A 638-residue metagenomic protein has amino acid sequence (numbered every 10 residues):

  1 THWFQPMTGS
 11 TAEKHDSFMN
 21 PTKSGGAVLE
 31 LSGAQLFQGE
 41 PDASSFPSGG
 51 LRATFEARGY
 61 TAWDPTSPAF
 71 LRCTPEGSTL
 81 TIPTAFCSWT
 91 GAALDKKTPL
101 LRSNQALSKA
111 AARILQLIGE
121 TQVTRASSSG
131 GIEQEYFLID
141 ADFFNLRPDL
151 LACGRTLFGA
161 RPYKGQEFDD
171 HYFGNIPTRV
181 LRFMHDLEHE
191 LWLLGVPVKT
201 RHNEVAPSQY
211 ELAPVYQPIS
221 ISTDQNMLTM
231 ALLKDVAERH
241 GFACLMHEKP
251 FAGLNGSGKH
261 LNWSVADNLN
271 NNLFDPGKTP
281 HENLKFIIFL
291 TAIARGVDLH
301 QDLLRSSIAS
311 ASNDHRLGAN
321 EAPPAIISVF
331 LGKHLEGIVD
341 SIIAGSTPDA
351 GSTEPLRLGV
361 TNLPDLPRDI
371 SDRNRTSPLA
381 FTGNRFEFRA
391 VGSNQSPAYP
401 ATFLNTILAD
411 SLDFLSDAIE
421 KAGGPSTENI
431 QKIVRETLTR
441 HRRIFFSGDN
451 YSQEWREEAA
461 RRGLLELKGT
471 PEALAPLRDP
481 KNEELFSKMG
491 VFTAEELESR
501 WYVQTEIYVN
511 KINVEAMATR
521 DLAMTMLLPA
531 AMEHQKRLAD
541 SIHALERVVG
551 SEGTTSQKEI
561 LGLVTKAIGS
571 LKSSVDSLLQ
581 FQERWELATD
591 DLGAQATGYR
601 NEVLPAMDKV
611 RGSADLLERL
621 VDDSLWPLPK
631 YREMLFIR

Functional and structural regions predicted by a protein language model:
T1-M7, T223-R239, V265, F381-V391 (+2 more regions): Hydrophobic/aromatic-rich, well-ordered segments within soluble, folded domains that form packed cores
T1-S44: Active-site core of metal-dependent hydrolases
W3-Q5, S32-G33, P214-Y216, E248 (+4 more regions): Active-site proximal loops enriched in glycine and acidic residues that flank catalytic Cys/His/Asp and coordinate
F4-E13, M19-P21, F144, G241 (+4 more regions): Short amphipathic alpha-helical segments with coiled-coil-like heptad repeat character
F4-T8, A34-Q35, D142, E204 (+2 more regions): Active-site-proximal loop/turn and secondary-structure-junction residues that shape catalytic pockets, frequently
S45-M246, N255-G258, S264-Y502: Glycine-rich, acidic/polar active-site loops that bind/position phosphate-bearing ligands
T437-R638: C-terminal amphipathic alpha-helical interaction region
